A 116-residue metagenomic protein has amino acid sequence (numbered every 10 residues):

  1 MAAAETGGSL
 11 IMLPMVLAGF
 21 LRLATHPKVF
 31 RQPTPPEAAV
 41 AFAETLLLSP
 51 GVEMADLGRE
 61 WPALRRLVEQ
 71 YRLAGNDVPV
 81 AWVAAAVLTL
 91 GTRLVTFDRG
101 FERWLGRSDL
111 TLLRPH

Functional and structural regions predicted by a protein language model:
M1-I11, M15-N76, A85: PIN-domain endoribonuclease scaffold, especially VapC-family toxins
L13, P79, F97: Replace "coordinates the UDP/GDP/TDP-sugar" with "coordinates nucleotide-activated sugar donors
R59, A84-H116: Acidic, PIN/NYN-like endoribonuclease modules and their adjacent C-terminal/linker elements
